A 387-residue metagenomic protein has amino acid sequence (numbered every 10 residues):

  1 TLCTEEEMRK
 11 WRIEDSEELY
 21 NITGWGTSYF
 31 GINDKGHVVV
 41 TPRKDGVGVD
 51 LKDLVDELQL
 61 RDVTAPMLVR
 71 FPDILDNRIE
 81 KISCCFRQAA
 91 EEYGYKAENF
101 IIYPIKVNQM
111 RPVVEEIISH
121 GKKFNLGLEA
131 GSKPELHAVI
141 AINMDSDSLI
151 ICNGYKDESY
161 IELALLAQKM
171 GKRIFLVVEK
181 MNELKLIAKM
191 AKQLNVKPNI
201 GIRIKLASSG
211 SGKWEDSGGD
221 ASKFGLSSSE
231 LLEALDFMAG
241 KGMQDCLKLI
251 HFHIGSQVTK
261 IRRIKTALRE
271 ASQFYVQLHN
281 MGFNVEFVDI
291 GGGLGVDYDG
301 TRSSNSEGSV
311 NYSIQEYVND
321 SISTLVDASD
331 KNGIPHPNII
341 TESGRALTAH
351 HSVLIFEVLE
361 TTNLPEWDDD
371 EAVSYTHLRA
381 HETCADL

Functional and structural regions predicted by a protein language model:
L2-T64: Conserved, well-structured core domains of diverse proteins
K35-D45, V55-A97, Y103-P104: Low-complexity, highly charged intrinsically disordered N-terminal segments that act as targeting/localization
A65, V69, E91-K96, M281-F287 (+1 more regions): Flexible, glycine/charged-enriched surface loops at secondary-structure junctions
G94-F287, V296, S313: Active-site-proximal beta-alpha core segment in soluble small-molecule metabolic enzymes
E179-N182, V318-L325: Phosphate/diphosphate-binding loops
H251-H253, F287-G295, H336-T348: A glycine-rich phosphate-binding loop feature that marks nucleotide/adenosyl-phosphate handling sites
V258-T266, D297-I314, A346-T361: Short glycine/threonine-rich loop-to-helix capping motif typified by GTGT followed within a few residues by an Asp-Pro
T376-T383: Conserved small/polar residues in nucleotide/adenosyl-binding loops
